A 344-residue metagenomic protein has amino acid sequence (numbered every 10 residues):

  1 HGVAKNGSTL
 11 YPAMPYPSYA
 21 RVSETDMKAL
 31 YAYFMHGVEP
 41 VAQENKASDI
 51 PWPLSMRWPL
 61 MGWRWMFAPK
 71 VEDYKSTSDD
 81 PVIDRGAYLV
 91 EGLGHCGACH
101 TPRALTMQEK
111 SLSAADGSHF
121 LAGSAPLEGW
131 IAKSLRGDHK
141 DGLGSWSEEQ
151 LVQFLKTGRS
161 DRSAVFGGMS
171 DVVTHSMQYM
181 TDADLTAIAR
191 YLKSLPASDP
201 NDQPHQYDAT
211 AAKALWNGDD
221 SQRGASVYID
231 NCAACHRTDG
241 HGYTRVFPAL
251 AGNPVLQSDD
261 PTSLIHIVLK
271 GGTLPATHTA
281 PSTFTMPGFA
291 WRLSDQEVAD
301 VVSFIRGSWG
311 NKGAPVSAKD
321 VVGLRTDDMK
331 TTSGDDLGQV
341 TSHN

Functional and structural regions predicted by a protein language model:
H1, P12-Y16, K28-A32, Y88-T101 (+8 more regions): C-type cytochrome heme c attachment motif
G2-T25, K46-S48, W130-G144, G158-A183 (+3 more regions): Axial heme c-ligation environment in periplasmic c-type cytochrome domains
V3, T25-D80, P126-K133, Q153-Q222 (+1 more regions): Post-cleavage N-terminal segment of exported redox proteins
V3-N6, F34-V41, L93-M107, R159 (+3 more regions): A generic secondary-structure signal for well-formed alpha-helical elements
G7-L10, V41-D49, A98-P102, Q108-A114 (+4 more regions): Short, solvent-exposed loop/turn and secondary-structure capping segments
Y19-R21, S176-T181, A214-L215, Q257-D259 (+1 more regions): Flexible gly/pro/ser-rich segments immediately N-terminal to CXXCH heme-c attachment motifs in exported/periplasmic
G62-R64, Y74-A104, E109-A122, W216-R245 (+1 more regions): Sequence/structural segment immediately N-terminal to covalent heme-attachment motifs in c-type and related
T101-R162: Active-site substrate-binding loop specific to GH73 endo-beta-N-acetylglucosaminidase modules in bacterial autolysins
